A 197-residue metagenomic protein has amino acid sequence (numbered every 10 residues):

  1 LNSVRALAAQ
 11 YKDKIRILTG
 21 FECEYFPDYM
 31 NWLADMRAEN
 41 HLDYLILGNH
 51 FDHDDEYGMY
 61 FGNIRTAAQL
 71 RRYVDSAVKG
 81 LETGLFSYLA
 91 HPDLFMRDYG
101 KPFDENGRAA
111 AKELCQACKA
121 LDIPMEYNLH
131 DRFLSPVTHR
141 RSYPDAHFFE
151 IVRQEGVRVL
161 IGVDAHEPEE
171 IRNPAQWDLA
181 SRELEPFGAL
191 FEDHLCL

Functional and structural regions predicted by a protein language model:
L1-A120: Extended substrate/RNA-proximal surfaces in nucleic-acid metabolism proteins
R97, P102-L197: Charged catalytic cores and adjacent phosphate/nucleic-acid-binding surfaces used for phosphate/nucleic-acid chemistry
